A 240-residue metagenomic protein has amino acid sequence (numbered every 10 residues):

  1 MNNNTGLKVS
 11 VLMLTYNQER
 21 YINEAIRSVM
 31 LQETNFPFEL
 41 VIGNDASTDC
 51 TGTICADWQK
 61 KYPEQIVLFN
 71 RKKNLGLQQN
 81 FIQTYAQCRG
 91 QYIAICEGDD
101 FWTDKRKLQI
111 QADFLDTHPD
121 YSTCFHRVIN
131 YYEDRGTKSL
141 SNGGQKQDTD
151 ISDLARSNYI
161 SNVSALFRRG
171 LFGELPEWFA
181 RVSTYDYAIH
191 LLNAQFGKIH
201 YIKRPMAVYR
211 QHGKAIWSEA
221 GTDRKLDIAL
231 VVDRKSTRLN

Functional and structural regions predicted by a protein language model:
L7-S10, E39, A188: Cell-envelope/extracellular polymer assembly enzymes that use nucleotide-activated donors
R27-P37: Short, acidic, metal-binding catalytic loop of nucleotide-sugar glycosyltransferases
N44-T53, K73, E97: A conserved acidic beta->alpha catalytic loop
R71-C88, I110: Glycine-rich, basic loop-to-helix element that forms the pyrophosphate-binding segment of sugar-nucleotide handling
A86, H126, N142-R224, I228-A229: Conserved nucleotide-sugar donor-binding catalytic segment
I93: Short aromatic/hydrophobic "clamp" motif used to bind/position activated sugar donors
K105-K138: Conserved donor NDP-sugar-binding/catalytic core segment of glycosyltransferases
T237-N240: Conserved small/polar residues in nucleotide/adenosyl-binding loops
